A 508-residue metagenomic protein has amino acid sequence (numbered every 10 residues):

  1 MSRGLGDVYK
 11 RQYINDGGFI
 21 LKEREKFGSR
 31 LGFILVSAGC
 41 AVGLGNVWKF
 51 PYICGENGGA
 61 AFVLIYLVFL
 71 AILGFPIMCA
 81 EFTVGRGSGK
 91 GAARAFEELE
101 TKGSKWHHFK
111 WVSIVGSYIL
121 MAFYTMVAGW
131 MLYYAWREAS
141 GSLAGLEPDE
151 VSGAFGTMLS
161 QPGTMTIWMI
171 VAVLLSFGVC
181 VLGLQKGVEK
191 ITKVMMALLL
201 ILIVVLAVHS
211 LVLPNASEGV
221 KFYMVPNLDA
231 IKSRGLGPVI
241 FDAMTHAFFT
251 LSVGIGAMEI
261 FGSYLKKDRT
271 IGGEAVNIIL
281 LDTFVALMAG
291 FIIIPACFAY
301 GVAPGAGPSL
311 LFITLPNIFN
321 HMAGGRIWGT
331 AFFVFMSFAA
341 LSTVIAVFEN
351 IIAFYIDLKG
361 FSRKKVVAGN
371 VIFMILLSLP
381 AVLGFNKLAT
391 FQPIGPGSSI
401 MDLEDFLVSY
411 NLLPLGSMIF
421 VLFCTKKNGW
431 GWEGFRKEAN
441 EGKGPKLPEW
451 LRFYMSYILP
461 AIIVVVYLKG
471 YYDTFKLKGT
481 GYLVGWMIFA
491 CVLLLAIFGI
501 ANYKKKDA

Functional and structural regions predicted by a protein language model:
M1-Q12: Single conserved hydrophobic/aromatic residue that forms the stacking wall/gate of nucleotide- or nucleobase-binding
N15-W48, I77-F82, R86-W111, K266-T270 (+1 more regions): Membrane-interface "cap" regions at the ends of multi-pass membrane proteins
K22-F27, E189, K193-L341, I345 (+3 more regions): Membrane-embedded translocation segments of transport machinery
R24, I53-N57, G87, A92-V112 (+6 more regions): Inter-helical loop and helix-membrane interface segments of multi-pass membrane transporters/permeases
K26-S37, F62-I65, K105-Y118, T166-A172 (+6 more regions): Select transmembrane alpha-helical segments in multipass membrane proteins
L31-F69, E218, G256-G262, G273-V276 (+3 more regions): Transmembrane helix-boundary motif of multi-pass solute transporters/channels
I53-N57, K105-M121, G156-S160, V171-M195 (+4 more regions): Membrane-water interface regions at transmembrane-helix termini and the short interhelical loops of multi-pass membrane
H108-G116, F361-V371, L407-Y467, G479-V484 (+1 more regions): C-terminal membrane-solvent junction of multi-pass transporters and transport-like membrane proteins
